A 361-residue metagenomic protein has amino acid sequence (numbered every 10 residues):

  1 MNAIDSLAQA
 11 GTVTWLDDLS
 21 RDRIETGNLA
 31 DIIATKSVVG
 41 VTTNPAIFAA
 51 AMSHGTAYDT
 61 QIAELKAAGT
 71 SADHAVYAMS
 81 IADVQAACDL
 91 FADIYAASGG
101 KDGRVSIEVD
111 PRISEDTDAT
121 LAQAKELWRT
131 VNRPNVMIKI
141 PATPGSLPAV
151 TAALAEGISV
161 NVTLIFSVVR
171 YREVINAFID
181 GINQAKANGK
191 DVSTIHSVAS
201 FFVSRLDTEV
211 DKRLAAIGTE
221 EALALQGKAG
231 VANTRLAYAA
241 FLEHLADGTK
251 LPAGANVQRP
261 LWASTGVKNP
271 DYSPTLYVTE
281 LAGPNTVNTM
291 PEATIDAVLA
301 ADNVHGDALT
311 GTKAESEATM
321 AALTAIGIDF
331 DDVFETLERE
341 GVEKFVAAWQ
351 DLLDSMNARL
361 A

Functional and structural regions predicted by a protein language model:
M1-G27: N- or domain-start disorder-to-order transition segments that initiate the globular core
T12-D18, V39-T43, G103-V109, V136-I140 (+4 more regions): Hydrophobic faces of well-ordered beta-strands that scaffold small-molecule active sites in alpha/beta enzyme cores
L19-R21, A46, E108-S114, P141-G145 (+3 more regions): Active-site beta-loop-alpha junctions enriched in small/polar residues
R23, D116-A122, I140-L154, S167-F178: Active-site-adjacent beta->alpha loops and helix N-cap segments on the catalytic face of soluble alpha/beta enzymes
S37-V38, N132, A149-V160, T194: Glycine-enriched alpha-helix->loop->beta-strand junction motifs that scaffold or abut catalytic
T43, I47-A149: Active-site beta->alpha loop and helix N-cap motifs at the rims of alpha/beta catalytic domains
S159-A293: Catalytic alpha/beta core domains of metabolic enzymes, predominantly
A255-L360: Flexible, acidic glycine-rich loops studded with aromatic residues
